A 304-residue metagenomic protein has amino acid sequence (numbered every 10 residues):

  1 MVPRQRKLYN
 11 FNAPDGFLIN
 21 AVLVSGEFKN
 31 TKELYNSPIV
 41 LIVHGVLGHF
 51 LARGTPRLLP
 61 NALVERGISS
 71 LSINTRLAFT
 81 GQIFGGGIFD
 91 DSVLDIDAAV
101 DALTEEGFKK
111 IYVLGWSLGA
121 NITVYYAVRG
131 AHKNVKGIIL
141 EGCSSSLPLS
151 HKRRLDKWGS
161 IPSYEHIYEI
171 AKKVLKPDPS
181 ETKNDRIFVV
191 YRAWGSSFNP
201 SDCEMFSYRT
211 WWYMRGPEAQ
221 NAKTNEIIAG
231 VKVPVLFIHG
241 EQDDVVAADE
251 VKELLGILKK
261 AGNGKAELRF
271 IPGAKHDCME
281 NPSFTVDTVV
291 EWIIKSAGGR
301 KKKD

Functional and structural regions predicted by a protein language model:
M1-Y35: N-terminal cap/lid segment of alpha/beta-hydrolase-fold proteins
E27-F79: Short, surface-exposed "cap/lid" segments of acyl-processing enzymes
A52, R76-Y112: Catalytic nucleophile-loop/oxyanion-hole region of alpha/beta-hydrolase and closely related hydrolase-like folds
T55-P56, K223-T224, V233, A247-L258: Short alpha-helix in the alpha/beta-hydrolase fold that links the catalytic acid
D101, E106-I170: Primarily recognizes the serine-hydrolase "nucleophile elbow" in alpha/beta-hydrolase and SGNH/GDSL folds
V231, F237-H239, D243: Short beta-strand/loop motif that positions the catalytic acidic residue of the alpha/beta-hydrolase fold
Q242-V246, H276-D277: Acidic catalytic loop of the alpha/beta-hydrolase fold
A274-V286: Catalytic histidine-centered segment of alpha/beta-hydrolase-like enzymes
